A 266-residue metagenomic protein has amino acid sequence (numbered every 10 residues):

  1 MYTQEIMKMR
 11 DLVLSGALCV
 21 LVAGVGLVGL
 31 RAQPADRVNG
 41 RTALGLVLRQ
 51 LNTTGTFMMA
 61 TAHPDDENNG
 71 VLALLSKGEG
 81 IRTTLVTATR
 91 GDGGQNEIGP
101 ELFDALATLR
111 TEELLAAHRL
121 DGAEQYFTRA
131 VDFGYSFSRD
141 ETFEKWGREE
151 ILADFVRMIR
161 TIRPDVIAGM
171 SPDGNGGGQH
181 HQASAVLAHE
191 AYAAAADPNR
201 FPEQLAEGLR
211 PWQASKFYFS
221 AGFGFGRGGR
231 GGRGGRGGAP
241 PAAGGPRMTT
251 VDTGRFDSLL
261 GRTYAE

Functional and structural regions predicted by a protein language model:
E5-A17: Bacterial N-terminal signal peptides that target proteins for export
S15-G26: Bacterial N-terminal signal peptides
G24-R37, F225-R236: Bacterial Sec-dependent signal peptides at the C-terminal "C-region" and cleavage site
A32-T161, Q182-A193, D197, F201: Active-site rim/loop-helix segments in enzyme catalytic domains that contact anionic ligands
A43, A194-E266: The feature marks non-catalytic terminal segments
H63-D65, V131, S171-G174, F223: Catalytic metal-binding/acid-base residues of hydrolase active sites
I162-G174: Short acidic, glycine-rich surface-loop motifs adjacent to enzyme active sites
G176-Q182: Glycine/threonine-rich flexible loop motifs
